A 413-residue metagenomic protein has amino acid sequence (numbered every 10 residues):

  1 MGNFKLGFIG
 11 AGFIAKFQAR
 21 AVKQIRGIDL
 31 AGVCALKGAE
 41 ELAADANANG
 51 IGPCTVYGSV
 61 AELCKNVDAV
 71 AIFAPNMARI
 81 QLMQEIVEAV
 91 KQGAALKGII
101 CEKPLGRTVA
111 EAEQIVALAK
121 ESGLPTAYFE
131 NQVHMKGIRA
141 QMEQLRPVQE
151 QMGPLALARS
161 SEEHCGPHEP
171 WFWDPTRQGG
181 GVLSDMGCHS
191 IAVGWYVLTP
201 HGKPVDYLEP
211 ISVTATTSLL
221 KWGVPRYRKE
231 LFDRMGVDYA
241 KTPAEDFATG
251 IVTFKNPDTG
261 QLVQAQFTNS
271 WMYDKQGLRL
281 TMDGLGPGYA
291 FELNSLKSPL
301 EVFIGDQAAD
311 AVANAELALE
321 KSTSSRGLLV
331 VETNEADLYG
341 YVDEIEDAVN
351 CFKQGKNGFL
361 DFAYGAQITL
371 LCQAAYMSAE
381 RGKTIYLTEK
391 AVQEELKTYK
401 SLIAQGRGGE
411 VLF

Functional and structural regions predicted by a protein language model:
M1-I51, G194, L412: N-terminal Rossmann-like dinucleotide-binding module
K16, I80, C188: Residues forming the Rossmann-fold NAD(P)(H) cofactor-binding site
I25, L220-W222, R226-K241, T249 (+6 more regions): C-terminal glycine/acidic-rich active-site capping loop/insertion
N47-I51, V87-G98, P147-E150, L198-Y207 (+1 more regions): Alpha-helix termini
N49-L118, G137: Beta-loop-alpha module in the N-terminal Rossmann-like domain of NAD(P)-dependent dehydrogenases, especially those
F73, T268-N269, D283-G286: Short, well-ordered coil/turn residues at beta-beta hairpins and beta-strand->alpha-helix junctions within
C101, L105-P170, S190-I191: A contiguous active-site-proximal alpha/beta segment in oxidoreductase catalytic domains
P170-G277, A363: Rossmann-like dinucleotide-binding domain that binds NAD(P)(H)
